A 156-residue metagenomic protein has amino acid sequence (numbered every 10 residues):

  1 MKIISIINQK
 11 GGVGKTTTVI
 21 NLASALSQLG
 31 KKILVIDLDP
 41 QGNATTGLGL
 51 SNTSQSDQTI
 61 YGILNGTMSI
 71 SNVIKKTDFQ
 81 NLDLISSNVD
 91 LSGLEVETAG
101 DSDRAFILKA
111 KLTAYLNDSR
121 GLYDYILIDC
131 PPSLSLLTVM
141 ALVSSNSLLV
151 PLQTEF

Functional and structural regions predicted by a protein language model:
M1-F156: P-loop NTP-binding core
